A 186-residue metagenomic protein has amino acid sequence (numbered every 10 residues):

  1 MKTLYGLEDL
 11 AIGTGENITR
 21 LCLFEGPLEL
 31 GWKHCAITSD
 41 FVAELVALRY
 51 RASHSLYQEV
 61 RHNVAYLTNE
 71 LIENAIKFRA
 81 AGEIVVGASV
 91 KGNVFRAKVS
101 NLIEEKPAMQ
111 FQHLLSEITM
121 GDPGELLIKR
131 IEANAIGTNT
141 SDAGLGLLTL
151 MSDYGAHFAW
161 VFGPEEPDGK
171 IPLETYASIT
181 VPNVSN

Functional and structural regions predicted by a protein language model:
M1-L4: Eukaryotic low-complexity, non-globular regulatory regions
L7-L28, K33, K77-N186: Conserved beta-strand-loop-beta-strand hairpin that lines the nucleotide-binding pocket of ATP/GTP-utilizing enzymes
G31-V42, L67: Phosphate/oxyanion-binding active-site loops and adjacent basic polyanion-contact surfaces
A43-N69, A135-T140: Conserved short strand/loop->alpha-helix "switch" segment adjacent to the catalytic nucleotide/phosphoryl-transfer site
L71, A75-I76: Short helix-loop "hinge" at the ATP-lid/N-box region of the Bergerat-fold HATPase_c
